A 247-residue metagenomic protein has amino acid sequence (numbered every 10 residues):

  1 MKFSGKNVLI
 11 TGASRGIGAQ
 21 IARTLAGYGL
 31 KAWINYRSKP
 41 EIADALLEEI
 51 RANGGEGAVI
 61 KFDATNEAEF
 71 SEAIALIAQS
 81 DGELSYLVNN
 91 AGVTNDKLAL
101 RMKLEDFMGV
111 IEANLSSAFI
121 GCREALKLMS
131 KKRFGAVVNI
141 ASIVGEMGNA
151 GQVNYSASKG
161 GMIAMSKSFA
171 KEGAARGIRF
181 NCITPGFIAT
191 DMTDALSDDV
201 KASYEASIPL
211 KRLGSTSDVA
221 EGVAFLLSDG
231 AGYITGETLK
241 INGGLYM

Functional and structural regions predicted by a protein language model:
K2, F134, R212-I241, L245-Y246: C-terminal substrate-recognition "lid" of short-chain dehydrogenase/reductases
S14-R15: Conserved glycine-rich cofactor-binding loop
Y28-A45: Conserved glycine-rich Rossmann-like NAD(P)H-binding loop of the short-chain dehydrogenase/reductase
L98-A99, K103-I111, T193, Y204: Substrate-binding pocket helix/loop in short-chain dehydrogenase/reductase
C122, S158, S166: Active-site helix of classical SDR
K127, K171-A175, G232: Alpha-helical segment proximal to the catalytic Tyr-Lys
S142: Residue(s) in the substrate-gating loop at a strand-loop-helix junction that position the organic substrate next
